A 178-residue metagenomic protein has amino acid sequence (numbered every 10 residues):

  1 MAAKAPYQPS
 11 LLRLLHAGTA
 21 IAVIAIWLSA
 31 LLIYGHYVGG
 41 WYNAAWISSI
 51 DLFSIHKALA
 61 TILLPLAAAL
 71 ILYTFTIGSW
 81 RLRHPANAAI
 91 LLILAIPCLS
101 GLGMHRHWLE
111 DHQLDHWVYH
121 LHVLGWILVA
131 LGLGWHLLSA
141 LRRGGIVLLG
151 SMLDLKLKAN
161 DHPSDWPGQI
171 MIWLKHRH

Functional and structural regions predicted by a protein language model:
M1-H178: Membrane-embedded alpha-helical bundles that constitute the cytochrome b-like, heme-associated redox core of multi-pass
